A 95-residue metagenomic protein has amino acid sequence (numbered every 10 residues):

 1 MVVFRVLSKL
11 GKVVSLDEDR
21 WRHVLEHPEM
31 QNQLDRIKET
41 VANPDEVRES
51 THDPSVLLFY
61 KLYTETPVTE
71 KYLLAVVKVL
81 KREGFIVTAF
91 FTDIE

Functional and structural regions predicted by a protein language model:
M1-E95: Ribonuclease/tRNase effector modules and their secretory precursors
